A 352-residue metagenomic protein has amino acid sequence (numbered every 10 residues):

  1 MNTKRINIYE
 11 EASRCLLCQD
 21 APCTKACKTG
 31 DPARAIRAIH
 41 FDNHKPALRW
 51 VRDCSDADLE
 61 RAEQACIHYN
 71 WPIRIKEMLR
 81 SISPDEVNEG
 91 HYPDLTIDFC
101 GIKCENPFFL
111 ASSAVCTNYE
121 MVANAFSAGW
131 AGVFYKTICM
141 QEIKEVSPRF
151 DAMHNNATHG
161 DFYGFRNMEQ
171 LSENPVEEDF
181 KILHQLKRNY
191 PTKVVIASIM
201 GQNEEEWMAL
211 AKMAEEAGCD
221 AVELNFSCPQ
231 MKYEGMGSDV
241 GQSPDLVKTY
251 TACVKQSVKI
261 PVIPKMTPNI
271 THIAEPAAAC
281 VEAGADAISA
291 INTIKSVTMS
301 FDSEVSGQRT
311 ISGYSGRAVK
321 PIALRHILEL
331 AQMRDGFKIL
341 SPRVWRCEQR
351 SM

Functional and structural regions predicted by a protein language model:
M1-E89, I294: Ferredoxin-type iron-sulfur electron-transfer modules and their immediate structural context
N7, Q19, H91-Y92, N174-E178 (+3 more regions): Short secondary-structure boundary/capping elements
Y9, A33-I36, L48, K76-L79 (+4 more regions): Predominant activation on well-ordered alpha-helical scaffold segments within soluble catalytic domains
P22, D31, I39, A114 (+4 more regions): Short glycine-rich, polar/acidic loop-and-turn segments at beta strand-coil junctions
K25, H68, A111, A197-M200 (+1 more regions): Active-site-adjacent beta-strand anchor residues
N88-V195, Q202-E204: N-terminal capping/small domains of soluble enzymes
A123-A128, G132, R188-I196, M200-S341 (+1 more regions): Alpha/beta enzyme core
V344: Active-site Gly/Thr loop motif
